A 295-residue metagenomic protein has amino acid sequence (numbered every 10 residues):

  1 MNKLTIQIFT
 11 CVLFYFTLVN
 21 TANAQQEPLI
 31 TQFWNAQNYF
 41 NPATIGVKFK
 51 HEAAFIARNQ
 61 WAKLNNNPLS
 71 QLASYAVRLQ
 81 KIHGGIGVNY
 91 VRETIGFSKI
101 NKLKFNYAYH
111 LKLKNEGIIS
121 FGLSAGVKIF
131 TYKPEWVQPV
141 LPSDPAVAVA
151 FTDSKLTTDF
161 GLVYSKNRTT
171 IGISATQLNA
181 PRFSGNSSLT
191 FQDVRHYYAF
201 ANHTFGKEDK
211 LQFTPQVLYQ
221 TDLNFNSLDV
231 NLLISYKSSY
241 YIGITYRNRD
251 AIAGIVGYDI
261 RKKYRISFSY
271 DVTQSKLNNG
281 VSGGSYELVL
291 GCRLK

Functional and structural regions predicted by a protein language model:
M1-F9: Bacterial N-terminal signal peptides that target proteins for export
F9-Y15: Hydrophobic helical h-region of N-terminal Sec-dependent signal peptides in bacterial secretory/periplasmic proteins
V19-A24: Sec/Tat signal peptide C-region and signal peptidase I cleavage site
Q25-K295: Subset of outer-membrane beta-barrel
